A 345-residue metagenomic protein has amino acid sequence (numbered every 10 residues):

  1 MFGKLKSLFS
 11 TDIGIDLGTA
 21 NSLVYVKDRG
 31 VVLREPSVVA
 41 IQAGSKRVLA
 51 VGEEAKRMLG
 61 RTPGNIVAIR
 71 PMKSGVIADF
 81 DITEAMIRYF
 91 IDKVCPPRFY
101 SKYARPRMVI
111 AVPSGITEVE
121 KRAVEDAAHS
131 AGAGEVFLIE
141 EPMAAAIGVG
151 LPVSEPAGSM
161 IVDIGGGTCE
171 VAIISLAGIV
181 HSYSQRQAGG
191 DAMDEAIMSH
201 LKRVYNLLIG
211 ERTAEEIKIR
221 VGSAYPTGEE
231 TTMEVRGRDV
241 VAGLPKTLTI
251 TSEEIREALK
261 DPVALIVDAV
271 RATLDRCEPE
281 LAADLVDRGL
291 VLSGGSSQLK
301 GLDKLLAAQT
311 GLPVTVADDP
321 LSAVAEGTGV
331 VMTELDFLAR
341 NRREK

Functional and structural regions predicted by a protein language model:
M1-I164, A172-V291, S297-K345: Nucleotide/phosphate-binding catalytic cleft detector across ATP-hydrolyzing and phosphate-transferring enzymes
